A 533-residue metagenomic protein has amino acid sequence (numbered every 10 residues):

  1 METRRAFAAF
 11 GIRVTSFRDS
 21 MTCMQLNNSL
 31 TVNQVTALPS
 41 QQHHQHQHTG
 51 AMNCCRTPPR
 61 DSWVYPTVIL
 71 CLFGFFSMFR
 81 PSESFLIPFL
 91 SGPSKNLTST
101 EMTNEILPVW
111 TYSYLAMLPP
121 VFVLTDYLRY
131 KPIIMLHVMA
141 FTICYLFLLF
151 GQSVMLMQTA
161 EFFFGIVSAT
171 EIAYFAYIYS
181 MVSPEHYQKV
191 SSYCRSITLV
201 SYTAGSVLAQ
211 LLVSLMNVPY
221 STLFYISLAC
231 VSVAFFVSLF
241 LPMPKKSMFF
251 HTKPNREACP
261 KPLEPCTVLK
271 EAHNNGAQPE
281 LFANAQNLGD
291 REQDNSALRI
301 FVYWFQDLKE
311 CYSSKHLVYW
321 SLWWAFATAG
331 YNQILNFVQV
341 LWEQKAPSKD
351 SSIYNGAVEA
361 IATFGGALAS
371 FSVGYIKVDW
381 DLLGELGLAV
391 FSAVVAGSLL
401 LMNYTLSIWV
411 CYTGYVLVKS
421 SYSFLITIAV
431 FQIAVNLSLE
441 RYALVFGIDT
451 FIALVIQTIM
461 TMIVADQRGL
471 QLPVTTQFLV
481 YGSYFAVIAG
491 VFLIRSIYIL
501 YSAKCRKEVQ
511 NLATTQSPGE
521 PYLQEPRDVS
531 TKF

Functional and structural regions predicted by a protein language model:
M52-D61, M248-V318, S517-Y522: Juxtamembrane intracellular "pre-TM" segments in multi-pass secondary transporters
N53-L115, V318-W323, A327-P347: Helix-loop boundary and gating motifs at the non-cytosolic
F75, M155-A169, V410-F424: Hydrophobic core of transmembrane alpha-helices in multi-pass small-molecule transporters, especially MFS/SLC-type
E105-V123, A360-S372: Central cavity-lining transmembrane alpha-helices of secondary-active solute carriers, predominantly the Major
S113-L115, Q188-N217, V231, A362 (+2 more regions): Glycine-rich segments within core transmembrane alpha-helices of 12-TM secondary carriers
A116-F147, Q152: Conserved MFS/SLC helix-loop-helix module at the cytosolic interface between two early adjacent transmembrane helices
P132-L146, E385-L400: Structural signature of the two symmetry-related core transmembrane helices
A160-T198: Cytoplasmic helix-loop-helix junction between adjacent transmembrane helices in 12-TM secondary transporters
